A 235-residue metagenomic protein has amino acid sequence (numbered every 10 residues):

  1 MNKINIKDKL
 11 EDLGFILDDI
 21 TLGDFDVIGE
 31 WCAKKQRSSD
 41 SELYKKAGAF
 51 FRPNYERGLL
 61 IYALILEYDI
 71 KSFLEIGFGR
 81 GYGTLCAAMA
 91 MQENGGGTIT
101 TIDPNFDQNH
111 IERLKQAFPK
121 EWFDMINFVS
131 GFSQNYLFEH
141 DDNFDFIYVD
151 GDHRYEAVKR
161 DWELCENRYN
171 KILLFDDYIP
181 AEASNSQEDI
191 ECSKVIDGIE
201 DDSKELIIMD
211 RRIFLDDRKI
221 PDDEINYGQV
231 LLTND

Functional and structural regions predicted by a protein language model:
M1-R52: Rossmann-like AdoMet
K46-R52, E56-D235: S-adenosylmethionine/decaboxylated-SAM
